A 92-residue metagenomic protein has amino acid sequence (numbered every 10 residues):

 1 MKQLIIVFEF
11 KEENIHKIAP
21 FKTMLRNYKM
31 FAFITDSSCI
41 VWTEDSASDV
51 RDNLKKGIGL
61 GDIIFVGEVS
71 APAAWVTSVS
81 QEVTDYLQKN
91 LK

Functional and structural regions predicted by a protein language model:
M1-F10: Short glycine-/aliphatic-rich beta-strand segments at the starts of folded cytosolic domains
F10-L25: Short amphipathic alpha-helix segments
N14-H16, D49, A74: Residue-level signal for secondary-structure boundary sites
I18-A19, A47, R51, S80: Conserved strand-to-helix beginnings and helix N-cap segments that scaffold or border functional pockets
T23, K56, Q81-E82: Short intrinsically disordered coil segments
M24, N53, Y86-N90: Residues that form generic nucleotide/phosphate-binding pockets
N27-A71: Short, intrinsically disordered low-complexity segments
L60-K92: C-terminal structural segments of small proteins and small subunits
